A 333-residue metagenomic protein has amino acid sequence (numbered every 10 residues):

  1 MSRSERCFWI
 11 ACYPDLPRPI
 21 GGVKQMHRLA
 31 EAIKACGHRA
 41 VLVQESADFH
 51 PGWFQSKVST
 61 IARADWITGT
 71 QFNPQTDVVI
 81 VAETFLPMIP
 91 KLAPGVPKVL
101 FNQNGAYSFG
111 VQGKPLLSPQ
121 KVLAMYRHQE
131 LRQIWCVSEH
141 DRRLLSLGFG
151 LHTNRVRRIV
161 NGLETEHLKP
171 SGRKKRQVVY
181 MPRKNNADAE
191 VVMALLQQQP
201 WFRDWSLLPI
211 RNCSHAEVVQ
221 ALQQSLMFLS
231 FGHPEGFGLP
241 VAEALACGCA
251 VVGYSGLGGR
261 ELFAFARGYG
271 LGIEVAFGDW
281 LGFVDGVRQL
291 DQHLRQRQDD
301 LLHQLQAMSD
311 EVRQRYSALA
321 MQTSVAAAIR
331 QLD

Functional and structural regions predicted by a protein language model:
G22-Q25, L29-A32, D141-V218: Conserved catalytic-core segment of nucleotide-activated headgroup transferases in glycan assembly
V41, F49-R127: Extended catalytic core of nucleotide-activated donor transferases of GT-like folds
V219, A242-A246, R260-E261: Short alpha-helical segment that forms part of, or immediately flanks, the ligand-binding pocket in carbohydrate-active
H233: Aromatic "clamp/platform" in nucleotide-sugar-dependent glycosyltransferases that forms part of the donor/acceptor
A250-G253: Short hydrophobic beta-strand element within catalytic cores of glycosyltransferases and related nucleotide-activated
E261-Q292, L319: Change "using UDP/GDP/dTDP sugars" to "using nucleotide sugars
G278-L281, Q292-L332: A charged, aromatic-enriched C-terminal amphipathic alpha-helix characteristic of glycosyltransferases across folds
